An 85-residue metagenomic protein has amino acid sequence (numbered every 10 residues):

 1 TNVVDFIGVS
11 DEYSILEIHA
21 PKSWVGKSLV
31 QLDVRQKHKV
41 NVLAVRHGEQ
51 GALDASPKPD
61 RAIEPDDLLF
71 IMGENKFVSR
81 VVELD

Functional and structural regions predicted by a protein language model:
T1-V25: Flexible, Lys/Arg-rich cytosolic regulatory linkers and terminal tails that connect or flank
V25-D85: Cytosolic Rossmann-like ligand/nucleotide-binding regulatory domains
